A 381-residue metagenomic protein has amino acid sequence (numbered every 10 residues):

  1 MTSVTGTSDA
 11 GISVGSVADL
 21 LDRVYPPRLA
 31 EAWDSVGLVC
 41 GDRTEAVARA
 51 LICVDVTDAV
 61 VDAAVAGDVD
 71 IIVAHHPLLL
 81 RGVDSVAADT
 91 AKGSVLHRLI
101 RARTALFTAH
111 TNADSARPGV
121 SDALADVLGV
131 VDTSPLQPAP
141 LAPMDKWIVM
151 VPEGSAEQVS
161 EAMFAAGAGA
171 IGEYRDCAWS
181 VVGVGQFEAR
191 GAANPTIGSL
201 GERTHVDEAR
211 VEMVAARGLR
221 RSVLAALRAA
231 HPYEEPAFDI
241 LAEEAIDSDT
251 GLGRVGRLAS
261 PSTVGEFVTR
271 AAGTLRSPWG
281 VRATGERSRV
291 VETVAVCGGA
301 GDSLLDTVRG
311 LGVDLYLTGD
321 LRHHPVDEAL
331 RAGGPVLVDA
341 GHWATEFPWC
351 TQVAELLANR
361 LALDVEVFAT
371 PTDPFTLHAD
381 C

Functional and structural regions predicted by a protein language model:
M1-C381: Hydrophobic structural segments
